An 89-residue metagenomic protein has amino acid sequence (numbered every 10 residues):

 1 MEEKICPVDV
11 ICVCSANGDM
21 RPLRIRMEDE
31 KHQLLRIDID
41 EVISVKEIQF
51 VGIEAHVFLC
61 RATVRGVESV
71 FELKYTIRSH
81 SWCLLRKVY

Functional and structural regions predicted by a protein language model:
M1-Y89: Cysteine-centric segments in proteins
